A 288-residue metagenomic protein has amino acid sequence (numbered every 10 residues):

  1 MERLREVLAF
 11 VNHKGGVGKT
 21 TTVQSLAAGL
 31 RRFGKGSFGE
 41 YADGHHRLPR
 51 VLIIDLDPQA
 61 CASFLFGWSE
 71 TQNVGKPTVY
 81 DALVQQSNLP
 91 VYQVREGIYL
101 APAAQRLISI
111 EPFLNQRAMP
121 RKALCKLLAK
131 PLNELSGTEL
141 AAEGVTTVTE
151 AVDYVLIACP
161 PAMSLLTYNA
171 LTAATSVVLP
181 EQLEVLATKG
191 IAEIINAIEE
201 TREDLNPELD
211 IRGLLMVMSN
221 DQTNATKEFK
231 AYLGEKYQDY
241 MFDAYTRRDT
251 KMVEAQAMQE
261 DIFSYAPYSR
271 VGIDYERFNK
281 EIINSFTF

Functional and structural regions predicted by a protein language model:
M1-F288: P-loop NTP-binding core
